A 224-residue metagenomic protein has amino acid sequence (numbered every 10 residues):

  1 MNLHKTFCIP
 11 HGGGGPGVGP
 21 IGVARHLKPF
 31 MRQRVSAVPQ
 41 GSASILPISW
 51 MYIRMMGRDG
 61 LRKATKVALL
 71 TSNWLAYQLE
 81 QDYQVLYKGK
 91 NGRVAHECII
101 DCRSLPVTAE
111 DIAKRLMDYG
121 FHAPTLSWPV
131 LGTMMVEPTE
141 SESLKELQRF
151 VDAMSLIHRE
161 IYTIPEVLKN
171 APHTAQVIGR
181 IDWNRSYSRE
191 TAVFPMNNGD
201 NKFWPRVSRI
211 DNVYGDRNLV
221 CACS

Functional and structural regions predicted by a protein language model:
M1-R32: Active-site PLP attachment segment
L3-T6, R34-S36, Q81-L86: Glycine-rich, charged/polar anion/phosphate-binding loops that engage phosphate groups from diverse ligands
R34-G41, L61-T65: A short glycine-threonine-serine/GTX helix/turn-capping micro-motif
A43-S44, C102: Residues forming the flavin
I45-Y52: Long, amphipathic alpha-helical stalk/connector segments used for oligomerization, subunit docking, or mechanical
I53-S224: Non-catalytic terminal extensions of PLP-dependent enzymes
